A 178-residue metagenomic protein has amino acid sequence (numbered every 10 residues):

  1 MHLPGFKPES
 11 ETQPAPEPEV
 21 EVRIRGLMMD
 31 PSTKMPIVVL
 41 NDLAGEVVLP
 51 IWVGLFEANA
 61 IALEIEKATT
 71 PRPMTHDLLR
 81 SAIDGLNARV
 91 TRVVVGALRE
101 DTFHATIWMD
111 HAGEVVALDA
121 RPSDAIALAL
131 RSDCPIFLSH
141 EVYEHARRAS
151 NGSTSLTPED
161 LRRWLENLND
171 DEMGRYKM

Functional and structural regions predicted by a protein language model:
H2-M178: Divalent-cation
